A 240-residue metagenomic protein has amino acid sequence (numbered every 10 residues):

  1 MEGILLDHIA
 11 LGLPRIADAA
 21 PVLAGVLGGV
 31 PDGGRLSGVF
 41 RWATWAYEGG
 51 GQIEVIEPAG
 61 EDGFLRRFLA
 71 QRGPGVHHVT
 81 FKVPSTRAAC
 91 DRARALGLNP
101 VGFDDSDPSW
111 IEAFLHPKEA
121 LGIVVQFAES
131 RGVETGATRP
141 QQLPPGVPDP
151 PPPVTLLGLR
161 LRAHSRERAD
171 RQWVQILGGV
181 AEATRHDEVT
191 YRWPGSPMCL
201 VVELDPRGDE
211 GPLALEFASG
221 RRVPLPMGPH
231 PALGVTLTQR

Functional and structural regions predicted by a protein language model:
M1-I4, A10-Q52, A88-I111, L115 (+2 more regions): Core segments of cupin and vicinal oxygen chelate
L6-H8, R72-H78, D209-A214: Eukaryotic phosphotyrosine signaling hubs
G12, T80-K82, R160-R162, E216-G220: Short hydrophobic/aromatic beta-strand micro-patches that form the beta-sheet surface supporting nucleotide- or nucleic
P14, E48-G50, A59-G60, P84 (+2 more regions): Short loop segments at secondary-structure junctions
I53-F64, G73-P84: Long, hydrophobic/aromatic-enriched structural stretches that serve as scaffold segments
G63-R66, L143: A short, acidic/glycine-rich surface segment
L69: Donor-sugar nucleotide-binding helix/loop cap in glycosyltransferases
C90-G158, E182-H186, T190-R240: Vicinal oxygen chelate
